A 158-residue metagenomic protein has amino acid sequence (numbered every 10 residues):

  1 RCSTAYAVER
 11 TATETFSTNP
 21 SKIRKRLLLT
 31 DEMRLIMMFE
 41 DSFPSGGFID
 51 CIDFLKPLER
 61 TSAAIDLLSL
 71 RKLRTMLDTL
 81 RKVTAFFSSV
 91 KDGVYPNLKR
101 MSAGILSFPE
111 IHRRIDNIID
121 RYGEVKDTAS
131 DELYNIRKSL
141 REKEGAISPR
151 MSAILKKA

Functional and structural regions predicted by a protein language model:
R1-L140: Conserved amphipathic alpha-helical "coupling/scaffold" segments that transmit conformational changes between domains
N135-A158: Extended, Lys/Arg-enriched charged tracts that mediate electrostatic binding to polyanionic substrates
